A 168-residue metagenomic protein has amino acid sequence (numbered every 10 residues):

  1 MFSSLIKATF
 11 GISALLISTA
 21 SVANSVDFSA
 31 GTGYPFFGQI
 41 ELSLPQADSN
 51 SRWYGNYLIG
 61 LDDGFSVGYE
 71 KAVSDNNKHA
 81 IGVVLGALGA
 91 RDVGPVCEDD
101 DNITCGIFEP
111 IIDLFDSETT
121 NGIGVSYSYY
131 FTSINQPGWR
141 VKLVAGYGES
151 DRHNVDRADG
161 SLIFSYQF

Functional and structural regions predicted by a protein language model:
M1-S25, F168: Cleavable N-terminal export/targeting peptides
F2, F36-F37, I107, I134: Short, aromatic- and cysteine-enriched interfacial helices/patches that mediate contacts at lipid membranes
L15, A20, E41-Q46, N102-I103 (+1 more regions): Short amphipathic alpha-helical segments, especially helix-boundary/capping motifs
S21-G68: Short glycine/proline- and aromatic-enriched beta-strand/turn motifs that initiate or cap beta-hairpins
G31, E41-P45, G68-A72, S126-T132 (+1 more regions): Transmembrane beta-barrel domains of outer membrane proteins
Y54-E149, V155-G160: Outer-membrane beta-barrel translocator/channel fold
